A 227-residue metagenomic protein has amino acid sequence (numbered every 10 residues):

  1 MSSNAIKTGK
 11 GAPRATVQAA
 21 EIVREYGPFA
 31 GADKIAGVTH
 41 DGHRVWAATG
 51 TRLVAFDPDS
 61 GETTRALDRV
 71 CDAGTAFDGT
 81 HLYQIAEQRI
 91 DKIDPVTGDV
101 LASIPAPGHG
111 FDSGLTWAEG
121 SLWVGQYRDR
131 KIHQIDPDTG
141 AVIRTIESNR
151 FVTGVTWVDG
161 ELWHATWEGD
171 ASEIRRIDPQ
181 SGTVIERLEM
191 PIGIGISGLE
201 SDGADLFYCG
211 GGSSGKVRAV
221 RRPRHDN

Functional and structural regions predicted by a protein language model:
G9-A32: A short helix->beta-strand "capping" segment at the edge of beta-propeller domains
E21-F29, G61-L67, D99-P105, A141-I146 (+1 more regions): A short beta-strand motif characteristic of beta-propeller blades
F29-G42, R69-G79, P107-E119, N149-G160 (+1 more regions): Beta-rich, blade/repeat-based domains predominating in secreted/periplasmic proteins but also intracellular
W46-T51, L82-Q88, V124-D129, H164-G169 (+1 more regions): Conserved beta-strand positions in repeat-built beta-propeller and related beta-rich domains
G50-P58: Beta-propeller domains
V54-A55, D91, H133, R175 (+1 more regions): WD40 beta-propeller blade core
D57-G61, D94-G98, D136-G140, D178-G182 (+1 more regions): Short loop/turn segments that connect beta-strands within beta-propeller blades
I196-N227: Blade-level signature of beta-propeller repeat domains, shared across WD40, Kelch, NHL, RCC1 and BNR/Asp-box propellers
